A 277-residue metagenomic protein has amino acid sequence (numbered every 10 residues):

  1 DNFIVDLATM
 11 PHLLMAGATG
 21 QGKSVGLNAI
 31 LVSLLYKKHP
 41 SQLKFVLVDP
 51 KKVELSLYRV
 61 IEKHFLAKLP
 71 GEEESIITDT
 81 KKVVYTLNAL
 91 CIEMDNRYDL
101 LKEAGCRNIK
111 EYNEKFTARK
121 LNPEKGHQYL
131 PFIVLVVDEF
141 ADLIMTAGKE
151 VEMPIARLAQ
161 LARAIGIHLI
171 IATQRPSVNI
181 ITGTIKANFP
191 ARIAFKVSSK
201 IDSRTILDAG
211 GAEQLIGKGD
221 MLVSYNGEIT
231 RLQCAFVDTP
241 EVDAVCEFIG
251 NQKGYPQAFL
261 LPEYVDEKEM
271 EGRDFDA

Functional and structural regions predicted by a protein language model:
D1-R107, K125, L130-V197, I201-L215 (+2 more regions): P-loop NTPase catalytic phosphate-binding loop
K68, T117-A118: Charged, glycine/proline-rich intrinsically disordered loops and linkers
E93, K115, I206, V245-F248: Residues that form generic nucleotide/phosphate-binding pockets
R97, R119, E213, Q252-F259: Short secondary-structure junctions and interdomain/linker hinges
C106-T117: Short glycine-rich substrate-engagement loop in P-loop NTPases that contacts/grips substrate
I109, K200, T239-V242: Alpha-helix initiation and N-capping motif
K120-E124: Short, P/G- and charge-enriched loop/turn segments at secondary-structure junctions
Y225-A277: Conserved alpha/beta core segments of nucleic-acid transaction machinery
